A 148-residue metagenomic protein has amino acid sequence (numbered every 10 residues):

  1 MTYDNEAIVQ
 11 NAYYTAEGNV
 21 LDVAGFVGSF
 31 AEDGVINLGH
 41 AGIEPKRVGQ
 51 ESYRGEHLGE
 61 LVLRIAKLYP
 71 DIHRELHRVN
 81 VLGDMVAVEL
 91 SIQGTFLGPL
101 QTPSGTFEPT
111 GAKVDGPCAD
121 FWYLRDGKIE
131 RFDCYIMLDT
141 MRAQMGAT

Functional and structural regions predicted by a protein language model:
M1-T148: C-terminal and inter-domain tail/linker signature
